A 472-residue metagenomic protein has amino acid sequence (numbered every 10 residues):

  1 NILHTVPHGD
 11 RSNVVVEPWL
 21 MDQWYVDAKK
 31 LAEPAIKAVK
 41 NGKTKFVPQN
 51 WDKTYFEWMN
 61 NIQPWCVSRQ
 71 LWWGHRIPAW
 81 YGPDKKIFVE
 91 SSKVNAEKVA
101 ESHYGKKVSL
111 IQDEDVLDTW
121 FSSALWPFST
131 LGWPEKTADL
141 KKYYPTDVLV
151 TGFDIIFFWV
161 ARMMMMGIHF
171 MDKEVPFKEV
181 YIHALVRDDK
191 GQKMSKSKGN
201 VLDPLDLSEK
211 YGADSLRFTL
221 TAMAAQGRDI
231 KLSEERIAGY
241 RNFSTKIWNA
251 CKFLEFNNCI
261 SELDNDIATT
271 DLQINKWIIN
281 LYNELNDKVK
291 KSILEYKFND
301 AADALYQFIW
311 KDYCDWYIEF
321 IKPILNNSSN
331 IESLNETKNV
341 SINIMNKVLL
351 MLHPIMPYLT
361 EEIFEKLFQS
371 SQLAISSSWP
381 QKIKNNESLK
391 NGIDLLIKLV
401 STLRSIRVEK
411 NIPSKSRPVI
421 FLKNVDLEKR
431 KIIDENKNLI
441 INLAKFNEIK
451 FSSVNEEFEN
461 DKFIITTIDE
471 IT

Functional and structural regions predicted by a protein language model:
N1-F46, E135-K136, K141, I406-R407 (+3 more regions): NTP/phosphate- and nucleic-acid-binding module
P7-S12, F153, A184-D188: Short, conserved secondary-structure transition motifs
A38-Q49, D139-P145, R228-D229, K382-N385: Short glycine/proline-rich turn/loop motifs
T54-Y55, P145: Catalytic-domain carbohydrate-binding cleft regions of carbohydrate-active enzymes
E57-F121, L125, H169-A213, R228-T472: Feature 926 captures the class I aminoacyl-tRNA synthetase adenylation module centered on the KMSKS loop
V116-L117, Y143-D154: A short glycine/serine-rich beta->alpha loop
F218-T219, M223: Non-catalytic, structured segments within soluble enzyme domains
